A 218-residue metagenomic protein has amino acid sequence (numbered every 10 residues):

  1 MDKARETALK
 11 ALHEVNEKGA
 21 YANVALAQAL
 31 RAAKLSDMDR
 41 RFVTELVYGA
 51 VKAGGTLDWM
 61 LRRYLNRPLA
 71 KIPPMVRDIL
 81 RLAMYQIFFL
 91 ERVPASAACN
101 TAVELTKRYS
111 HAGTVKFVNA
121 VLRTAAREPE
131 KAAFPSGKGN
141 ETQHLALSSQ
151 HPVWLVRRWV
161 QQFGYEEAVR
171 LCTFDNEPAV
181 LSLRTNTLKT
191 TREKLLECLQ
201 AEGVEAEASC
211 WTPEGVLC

Functional and structural regions predicted by a protein language model:
M1-C218: Class I Rossmann-like S-adenosyl-L-methionine
